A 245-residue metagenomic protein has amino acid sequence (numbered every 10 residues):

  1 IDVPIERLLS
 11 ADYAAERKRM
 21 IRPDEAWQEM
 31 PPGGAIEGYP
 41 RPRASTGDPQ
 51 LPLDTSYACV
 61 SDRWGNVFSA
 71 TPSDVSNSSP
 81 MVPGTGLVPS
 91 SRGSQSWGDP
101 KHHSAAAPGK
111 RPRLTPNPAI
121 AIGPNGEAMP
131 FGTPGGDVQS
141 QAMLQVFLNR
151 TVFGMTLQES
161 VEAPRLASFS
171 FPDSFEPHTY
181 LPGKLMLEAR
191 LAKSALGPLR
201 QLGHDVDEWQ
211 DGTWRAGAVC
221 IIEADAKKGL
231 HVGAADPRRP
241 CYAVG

Functional and structural regions predicted by a protein language model:
I1, R17-E25, G93, F147 (+4 more regions): Structural signal for hydrophobic packing residues in well-ordered secondary-structure cores of soluble enzyme domains
I1-S73, G84-T85, D205: Internal maturation/activation junctions in enzymes
V3-R7, G47, L51-D54, A106 (+6 more regions): Hydrophobic alpha-helical scaffolding
M20-P40, A44-S45, P52-L53, M186-G245: Cofactor-centric catalytic regions
L51, S61-M129, V138-S140, Q145 (+2 more regions): Active-site rim segments in enzyme catalytic domains, especially the processed small/beta chain of N-terminal
L53-T55, G84, T115-N117, P182 (+1 more regions): Extracytoplasmic
W64, K110, M143, V152-T213: Extended C-terminal subregions enriched in glycine
S73, T133-P134, P237: Residue-level structural signal for beta-strand termini and adjacent loop
